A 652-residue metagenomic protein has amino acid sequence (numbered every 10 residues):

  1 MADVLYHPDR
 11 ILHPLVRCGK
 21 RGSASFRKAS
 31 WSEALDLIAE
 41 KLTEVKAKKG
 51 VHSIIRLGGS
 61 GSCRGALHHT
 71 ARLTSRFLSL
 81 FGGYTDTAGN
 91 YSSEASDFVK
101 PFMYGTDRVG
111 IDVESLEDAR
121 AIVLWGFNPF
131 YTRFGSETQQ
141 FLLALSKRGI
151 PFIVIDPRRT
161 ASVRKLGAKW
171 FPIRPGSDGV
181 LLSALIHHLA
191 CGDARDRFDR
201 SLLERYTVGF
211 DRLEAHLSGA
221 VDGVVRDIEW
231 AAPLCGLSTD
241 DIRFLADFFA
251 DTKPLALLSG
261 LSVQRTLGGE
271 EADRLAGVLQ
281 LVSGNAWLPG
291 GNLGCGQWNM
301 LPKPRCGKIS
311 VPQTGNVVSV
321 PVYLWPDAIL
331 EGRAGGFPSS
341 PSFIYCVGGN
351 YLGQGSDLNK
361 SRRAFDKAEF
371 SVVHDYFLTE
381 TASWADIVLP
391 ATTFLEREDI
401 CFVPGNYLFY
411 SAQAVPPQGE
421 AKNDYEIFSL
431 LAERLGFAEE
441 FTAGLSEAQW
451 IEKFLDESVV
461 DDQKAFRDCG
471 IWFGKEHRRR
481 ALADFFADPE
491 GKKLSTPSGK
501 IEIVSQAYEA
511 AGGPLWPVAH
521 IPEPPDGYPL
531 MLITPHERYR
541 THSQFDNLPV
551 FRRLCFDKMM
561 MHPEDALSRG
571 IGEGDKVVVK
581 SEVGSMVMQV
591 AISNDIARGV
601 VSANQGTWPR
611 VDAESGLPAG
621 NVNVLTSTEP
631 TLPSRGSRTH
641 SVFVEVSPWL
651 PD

Functional and structural regions predicted by a protein language model:
M1-A194, L213, S238, V611-D652: N-terminal export/assembly segments and adjacent metallocofactor-ligating motifs of anaerobic energy-metabolism
R17-K28, G192-S238, A414-K492, C555 (+2 more regions): N-terminal leader/propeptide and maturation segments of large enzyme subunits in energy/redox metabolism and hydrolases
H69-L143, R148-I155, S162, G179-S183 (+4 more regions): Extended redox/cofactor-interaction regions of prokaryotic respiratory oxidoreductases
V113, L395-P417, I427-F437: Glycine/threonine-rich phosphate-binding loop and adjacent beta-strand/alpha-helix elements that clamp
W125-F127, L166-G167, G209-F210, V225-E229 (+2 more regions): Flexible glycine/proline-enriched surface loops and loop-helix/loop-strand junctions
L185, T207-A328: Active-site phosphate/pyrophosphate-binding segments
D386: Catalytic, metal-anchored helix/loop core of enzyme active sites in primary metabolism
Q418, D424-G470, S543-F545, P549-M559 (+1 more regions): Long, contiguous, secondary-structure-rich segments that constitute the structural scaffold of globular domains
